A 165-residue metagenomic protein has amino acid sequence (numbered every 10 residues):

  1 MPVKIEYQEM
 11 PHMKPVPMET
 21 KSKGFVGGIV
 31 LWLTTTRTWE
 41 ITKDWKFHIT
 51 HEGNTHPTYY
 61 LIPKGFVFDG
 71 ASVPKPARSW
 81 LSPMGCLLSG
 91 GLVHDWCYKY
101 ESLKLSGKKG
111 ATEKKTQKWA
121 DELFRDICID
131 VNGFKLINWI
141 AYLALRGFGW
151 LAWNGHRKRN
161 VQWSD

Functional and structural regions predicted by a protein language model:
M1-D165: Extended terminal accessory/targeting regions
